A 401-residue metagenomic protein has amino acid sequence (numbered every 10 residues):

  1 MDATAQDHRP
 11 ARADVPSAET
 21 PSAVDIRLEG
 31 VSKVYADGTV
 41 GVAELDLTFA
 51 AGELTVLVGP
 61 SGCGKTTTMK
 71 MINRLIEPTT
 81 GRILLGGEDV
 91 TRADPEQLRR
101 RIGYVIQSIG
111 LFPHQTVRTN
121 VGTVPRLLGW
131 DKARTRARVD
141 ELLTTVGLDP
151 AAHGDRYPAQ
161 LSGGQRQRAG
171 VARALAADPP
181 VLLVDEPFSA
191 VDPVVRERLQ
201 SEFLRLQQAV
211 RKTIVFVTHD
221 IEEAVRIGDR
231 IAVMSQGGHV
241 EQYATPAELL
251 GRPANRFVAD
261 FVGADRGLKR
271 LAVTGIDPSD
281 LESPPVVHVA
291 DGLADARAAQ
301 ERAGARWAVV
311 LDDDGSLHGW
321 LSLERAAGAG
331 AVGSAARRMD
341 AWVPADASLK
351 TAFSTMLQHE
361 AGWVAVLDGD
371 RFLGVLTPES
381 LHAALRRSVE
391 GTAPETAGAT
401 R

Functional and structural regions predicted by a protein language model:
N73: Helix-to-loop junction immediately C-terminal to a conserved catalytic motif
D89-G103, L127: ABC ATPase NBD coupling module
R118-R126, R136, D140: Short helical segment in ABC ATPase nucleotide-binding domains corresponding to the A-loop/adjacent helical element
A133-A152: Conserved ABC ATPase "signature" region
R156-L161, Q165: Conserved ABC ATPase signature
A176-P180: A short, proline-enriched helix->beta-strand linker immediately N-terminal to the Walker B motif in ABC-type P-loop
P285-R306, V310-D312, A341-F372, T377-R401: The conserved cystathionine-beta-synthase
